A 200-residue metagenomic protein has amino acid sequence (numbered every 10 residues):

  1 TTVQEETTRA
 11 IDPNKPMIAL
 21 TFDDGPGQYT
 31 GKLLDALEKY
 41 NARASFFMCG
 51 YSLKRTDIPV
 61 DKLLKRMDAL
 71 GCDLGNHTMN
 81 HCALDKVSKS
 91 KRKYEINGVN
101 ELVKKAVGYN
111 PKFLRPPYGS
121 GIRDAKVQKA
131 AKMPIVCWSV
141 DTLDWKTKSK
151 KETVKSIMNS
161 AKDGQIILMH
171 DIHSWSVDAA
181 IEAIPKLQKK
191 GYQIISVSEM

Functional and structural regions predicted by a protein language model:
T1-A83, K91-K105, Y109-N110, I184 (+1 more regions): Active-site beta->alpha N-cap acidic-glycine motif
A19, S45-F47, G75, R115 (+3 more regions): Structural detector of well-ordered beta-strand residues that form the stable sheet scaffold of enzyme domains
D23, L37, L74, L114-P117 (+3 more regions): Divalent metal-coordination and catalytic microenvironments
D24-Y29, G50-P59, A83-V87, R115-I122 (+2 more regions): Acidic-and-aromatic substrate-binding clefts and catalytic sites of carbohydrate-active enzymes
D73-H81, P116-G119, M169-I172: Histidine-centered catalytic micro-motifs
S120-S160, Y192-M200: His/Asp/Glu-enriched short active-site or ligand-binding loop at hydrolase and phosphoryl-transfer sites
A161-S198: Catalytic grooves of carbohydrate-active enzymes
